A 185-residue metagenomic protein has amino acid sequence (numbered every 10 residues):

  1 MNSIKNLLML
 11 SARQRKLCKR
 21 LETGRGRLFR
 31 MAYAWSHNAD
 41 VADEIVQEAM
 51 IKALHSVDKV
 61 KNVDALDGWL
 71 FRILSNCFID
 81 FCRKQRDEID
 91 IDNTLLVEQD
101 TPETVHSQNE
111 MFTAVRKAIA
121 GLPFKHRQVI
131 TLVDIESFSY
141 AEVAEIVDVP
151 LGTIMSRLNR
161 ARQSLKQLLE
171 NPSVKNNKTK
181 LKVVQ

Functional and structural regions predicted by a protein language model:
N2-L8, K16-L17, E145-D148, Q163-Q185: C-terminal edge and immediately downstream basic/flexible tail or linker adjoining helix-turn-helix-like DNA-binding
N2-S3, D80, D87-F112, S139 (+1 more regions): Internal acidic/polar
S3-R30, A34, D40-D43: A short, charge-rich alpha-helical start-of-domain segment used by transcription regulators
L10, E48-A65, Q85: Sigma70-family region 2
G26, D58-R72, L151: Short, aromatic/basic-enriched loop-to-helix "N-cap" motif that marks the start of an alpha-helix at regulatory
R30, E44-I51, D64-N76: Structural recognition of an alpha-helix C-terminal capping motif at a helix-to-coil junction
K61, R72-D92, Q108, Q167 (+1 more regions): Arg/Lys-rich amphipathic alpha helix in sigma70-family domain 2
V129-V133: A short pre-motif secondary-structure segment
